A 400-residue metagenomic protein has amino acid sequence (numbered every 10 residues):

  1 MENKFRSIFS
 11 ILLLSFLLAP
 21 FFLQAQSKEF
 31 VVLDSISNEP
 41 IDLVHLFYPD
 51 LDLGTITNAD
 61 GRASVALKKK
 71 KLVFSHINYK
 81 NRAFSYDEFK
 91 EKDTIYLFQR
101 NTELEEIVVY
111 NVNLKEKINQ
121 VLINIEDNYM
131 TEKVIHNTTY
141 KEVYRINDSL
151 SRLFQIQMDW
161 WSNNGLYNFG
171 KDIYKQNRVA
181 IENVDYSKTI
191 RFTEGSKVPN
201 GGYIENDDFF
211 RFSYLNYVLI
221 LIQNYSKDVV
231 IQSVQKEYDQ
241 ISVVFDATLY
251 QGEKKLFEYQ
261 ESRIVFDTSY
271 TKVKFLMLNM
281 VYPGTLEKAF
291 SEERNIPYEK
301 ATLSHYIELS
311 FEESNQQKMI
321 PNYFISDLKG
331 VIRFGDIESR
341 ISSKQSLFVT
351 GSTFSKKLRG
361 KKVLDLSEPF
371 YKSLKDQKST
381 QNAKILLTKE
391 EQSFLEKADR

Functional and structural regions predicted by a protein language model:
M1-V31: Bacterial Sec-dependent N-terminal signal peptides
K28, S35-D50: Short, ordered, surface-exposed loop/turn motifs in non-cytosolic proteins
K28-S35, G61, I95, I107: A short, amphipathic beta-strand motif
D52-R62: Short, acidic Ser/Thr/Gly-rich low-complexity loop/linker segments typical of extracellular and cell-surface proteins
S64-K71: Short Pro-Gly-centered beta-turn/loop motif in secreted/extracellular proteins
V73-F84: A short, solvent-exposed loop/turn motif at the edges and junctions of modular extracellular/periplasmic domains
Y96-V229, K236-Q240, I296-R400: Surface-exposed, low-complexity/disordered segments and acidic/polar micro-motifs at processing/linker regions
E116, N216-N279: Extended beta-strand-rich segments in extracellular/periplasmic secretory proteins, especially within noncatalytic
